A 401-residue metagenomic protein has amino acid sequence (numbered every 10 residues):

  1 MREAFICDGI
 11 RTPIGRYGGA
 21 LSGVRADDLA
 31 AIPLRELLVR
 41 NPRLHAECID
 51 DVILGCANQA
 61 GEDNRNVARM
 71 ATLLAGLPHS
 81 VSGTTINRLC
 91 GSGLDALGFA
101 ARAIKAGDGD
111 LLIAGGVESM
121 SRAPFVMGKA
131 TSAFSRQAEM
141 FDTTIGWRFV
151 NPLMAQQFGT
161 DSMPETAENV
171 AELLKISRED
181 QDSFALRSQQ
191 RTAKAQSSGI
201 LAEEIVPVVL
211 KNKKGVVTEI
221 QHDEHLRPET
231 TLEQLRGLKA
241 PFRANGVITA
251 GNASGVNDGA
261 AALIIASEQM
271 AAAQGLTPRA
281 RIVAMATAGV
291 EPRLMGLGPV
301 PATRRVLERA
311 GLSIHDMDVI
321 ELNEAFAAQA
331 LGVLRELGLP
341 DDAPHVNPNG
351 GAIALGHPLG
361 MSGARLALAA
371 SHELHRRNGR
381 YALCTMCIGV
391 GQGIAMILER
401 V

Functional and structural regions predicted by a protein language model:
M1-A26, I145, P152, L232-L297 (+6 more regions): Condensing-enzyme catalytic core mediating Claisen C-C bond formation in acyl metabolism
M1-A71, A75, T166-R178, S188 (+4 more regions): Conserved active-site "lid/cap" helical segment
R11-T12, G23, D27-I32, R43 (+3 more regions): N-terminal extracellular/periplasmic Venus flytrap/periplasmic-binding protein-like
V24, C56-L112, T144-W147, Q157-S162 (+4 more regions): Conserved catalytic cysteine-centered active-site region of acyl-thioester-dependent Claisen-condensing enzymes
N87-E118, A171-I200, A262-Q269, G332-R335 (+2 more regions): Active-site-proximal alpha-helical scaffold in enzymes
L111-N169: Flexible glycine-/small-residue-enriched beta->alpha junction loops that bind anionic phosphate/pyrophosphate groups
E168, N212-K213, V283-A354: Active-site pocket-lining segment
